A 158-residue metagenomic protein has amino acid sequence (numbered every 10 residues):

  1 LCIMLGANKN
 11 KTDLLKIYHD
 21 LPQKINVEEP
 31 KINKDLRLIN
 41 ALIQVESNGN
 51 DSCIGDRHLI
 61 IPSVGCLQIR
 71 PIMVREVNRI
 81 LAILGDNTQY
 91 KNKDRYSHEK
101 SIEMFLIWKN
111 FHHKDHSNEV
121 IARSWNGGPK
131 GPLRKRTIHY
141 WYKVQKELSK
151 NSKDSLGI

Functional and structural regions predicted by a protein language model:
L1-G6: Hydrophobic membrane-insertion alpha-helices, especially the h-region of bacterial N-terminal signal peptides
N10-I158: Catalytic glycan-binding domains that act on GlcNAc-containing polysaccharides
